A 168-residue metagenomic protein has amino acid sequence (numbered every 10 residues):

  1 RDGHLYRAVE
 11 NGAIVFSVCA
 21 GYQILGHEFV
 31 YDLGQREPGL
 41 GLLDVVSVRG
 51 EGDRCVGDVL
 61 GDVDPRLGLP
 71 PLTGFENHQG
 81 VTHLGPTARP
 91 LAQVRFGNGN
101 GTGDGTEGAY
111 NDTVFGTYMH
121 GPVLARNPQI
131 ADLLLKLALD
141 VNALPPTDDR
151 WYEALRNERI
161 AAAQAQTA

Functional and structural regions predicted by a protein language model:
R1-V63: Cysteine-nucleophile active-site neighborhood
G50-A168: Amide-donor transfer/coupling interface in amidating biosynthetic enzymes
